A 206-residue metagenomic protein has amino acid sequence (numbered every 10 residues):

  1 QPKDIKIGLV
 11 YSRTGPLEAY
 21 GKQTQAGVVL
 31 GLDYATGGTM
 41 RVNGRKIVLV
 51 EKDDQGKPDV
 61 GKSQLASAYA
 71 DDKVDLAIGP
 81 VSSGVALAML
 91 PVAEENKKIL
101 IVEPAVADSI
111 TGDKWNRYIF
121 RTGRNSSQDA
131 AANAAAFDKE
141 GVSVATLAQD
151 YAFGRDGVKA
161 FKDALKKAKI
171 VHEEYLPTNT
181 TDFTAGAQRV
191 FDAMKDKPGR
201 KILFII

Functional and structural regions predicted by a protein language model:
Q1-K6: Short, low-complexity disordered leader/linker segments with a strong preference for bacterial N-terminal type II
I7, V74, P198-I202: Local beta-strand N-terminus motif with an aromatic residue
I7-P16: Acidic/histidine-rich, surface-exposed loop or edge segments in extracytoplasmic proteins
L9, G79, F204-I205: Redox-cofactor binding/interface segments in oxidoreductases and associated redox assembly factors
S12, D54, Q149: Cofactor-binding loop segments of dinucleotide-utilizing enzymes, especially the Rossmann-like FAD- and NAD(P)+-binding
A19-A26, Y34, G38-G112, T122 (+1 more regions): Beta-alpha junction/loop-to-helix N-cap segments that form part of ligand/metal-binding clefts
S63, D108-S109, R117-I206: Extracellular/periplasmic Venus flytrap/periplasmic-binding protein
